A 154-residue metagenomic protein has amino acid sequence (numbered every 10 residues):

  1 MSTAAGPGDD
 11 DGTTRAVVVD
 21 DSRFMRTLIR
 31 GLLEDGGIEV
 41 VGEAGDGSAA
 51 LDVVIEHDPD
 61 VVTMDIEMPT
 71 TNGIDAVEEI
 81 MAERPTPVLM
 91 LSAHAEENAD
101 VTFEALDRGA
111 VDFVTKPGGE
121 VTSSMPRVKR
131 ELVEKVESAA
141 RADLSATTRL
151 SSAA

Functional and structural regions predicted by a protein language model:
M1-R15: Non-catalytic signal-transmission and effector/linker regions of two-component phosphorelay proteins
T14, R23-G42: Two-component/phosphorelay signaling modules centered on CheY-like receiver
D20, D65: Active-site residues of response regulator receiver
D46-A49, T71-D75: Acidic catalytic/metal-coordinating carboxylates
H57-T63: Active-site beta3 strand of CheY-like receiver
M68: Receiver (REC) domain active-site loop signature in two-component systems and cognate sites in sensor histidine kinases
I74-R84, E104: Short amphipathic alpha-helix used as the core "switch/output" element in two-component signaling
T86-T102, L106, A110-T115, T122: A short, hydrophobic beta-strand element within the central beta-sheet of small alpha/beta folds
